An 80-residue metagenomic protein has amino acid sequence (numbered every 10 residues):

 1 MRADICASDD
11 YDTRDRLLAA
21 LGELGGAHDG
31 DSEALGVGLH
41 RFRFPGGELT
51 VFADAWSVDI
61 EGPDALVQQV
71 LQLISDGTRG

Functional and structural regions predicted by a protein language model:
M1-E33: Negatively charged, low-complexity tracts enriched in Asp/Glu with abundant Ser/Thr
R2, V37-L39, A55-D59: A generic structural signal for beta-strand entry/edge sites
A20-L24, L73, G77-G80: Conserved short hydrophobic interaction patches
D29-L49: Amphipathic, interaction-prone secondary-structure segments
P45-T78: Short, compact, well-ordered microdomains
